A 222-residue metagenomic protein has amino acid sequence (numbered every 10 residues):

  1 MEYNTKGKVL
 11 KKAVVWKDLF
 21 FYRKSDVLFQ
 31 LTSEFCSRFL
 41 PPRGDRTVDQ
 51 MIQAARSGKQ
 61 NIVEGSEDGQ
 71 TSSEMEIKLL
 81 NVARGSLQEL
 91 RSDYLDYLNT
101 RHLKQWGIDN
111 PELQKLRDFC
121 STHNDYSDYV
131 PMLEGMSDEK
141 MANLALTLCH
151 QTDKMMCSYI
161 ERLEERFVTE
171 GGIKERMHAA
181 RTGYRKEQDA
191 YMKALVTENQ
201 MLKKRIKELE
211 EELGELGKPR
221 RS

Functional and structural regions predicted by a protein language model:
M1-S222: Amphipathic alpha-helical assembly/interaction segments
